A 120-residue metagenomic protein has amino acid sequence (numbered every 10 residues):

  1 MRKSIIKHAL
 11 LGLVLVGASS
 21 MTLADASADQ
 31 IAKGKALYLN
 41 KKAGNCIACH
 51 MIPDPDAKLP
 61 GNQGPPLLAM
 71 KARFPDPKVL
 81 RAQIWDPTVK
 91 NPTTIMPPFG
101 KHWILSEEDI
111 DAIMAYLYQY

Functional and structural regions predicted by a protein language model:
M1-A28: N-terminal export/targeting leaders of redox proteins
R2-A9, V79-P98: Extended, non-globular alpha-helical segments
M21-K41: Electrostatic cytochrome c docking/interface patches
G34, A43-P53, L80, I113: The canonical Cys-X-X-Cys-His
L39, M51-W85, K101: Gly/Gly-Pro-rich "capping" loops immediately C-terminal to redox-active cysteine motifs in periplasmic/lumenal
G44, P65, T94: Glycine-centered loop/turn positions within well-structured domains that cap or flank conserved ligand/cofactor-binding
I47, L68, P97: Cys/His/Pro-rich metal-binding microdomains
Q83, V89, K101-Y120: C-terminal capping alpha-helices of c-type cytochrome domains
